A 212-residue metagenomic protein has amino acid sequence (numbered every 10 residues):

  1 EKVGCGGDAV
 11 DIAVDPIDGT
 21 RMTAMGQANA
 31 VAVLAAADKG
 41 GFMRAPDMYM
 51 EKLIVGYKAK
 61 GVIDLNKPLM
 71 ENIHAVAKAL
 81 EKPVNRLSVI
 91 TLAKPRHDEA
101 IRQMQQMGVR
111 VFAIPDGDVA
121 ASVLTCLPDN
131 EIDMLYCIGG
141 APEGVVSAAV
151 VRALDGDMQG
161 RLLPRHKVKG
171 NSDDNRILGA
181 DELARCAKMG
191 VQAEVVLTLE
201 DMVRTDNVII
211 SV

Functional and structural regions predicted by a protein language model:
E1-A32, A36-A37: Flexible, acidic active-site loops/lids enriched in D/E/S/T/G that coordinate Mg2+ and/or position polar
E1-D11, D118-E131: Conserved phosphate-binding catalytic cores of ATP/NTP-utilizing and phosphoryl-transfer enzymes
I12-V14, T23-M25, R44-P46, T91-L92 (+3 more regions): General beta-strand structural signal in soluble alpha/beta enzymes
A24-Q27, L34, P46-M48, A100-Q105 (+2 more regions): Short acidic, glycine/serine/threonine-rich loops at helix termini
V33-A113: Acidic beta-strand-loop-alpha-helix segment within the catalytic core of divalent metal-dependent phosphate-processing
K39, H74, K78-K82, Q106-R110 (+4 more regions): Generic secondary-structure signature for well-ordered alpha-helical cores
K52-G61, A153-V212: Anaerobic metallocofactor- and corrinoid-dependent redox/one-carbon enzyme cores, especially those from methanogenesis
V109-V111, P115-V119, I132-M134, I138-G139 (+1 more regions): Gly/Ser/Thr-rich active-site loops/lids in small-molecule metabolic enzymes that frequently grip phosphoryl groups
